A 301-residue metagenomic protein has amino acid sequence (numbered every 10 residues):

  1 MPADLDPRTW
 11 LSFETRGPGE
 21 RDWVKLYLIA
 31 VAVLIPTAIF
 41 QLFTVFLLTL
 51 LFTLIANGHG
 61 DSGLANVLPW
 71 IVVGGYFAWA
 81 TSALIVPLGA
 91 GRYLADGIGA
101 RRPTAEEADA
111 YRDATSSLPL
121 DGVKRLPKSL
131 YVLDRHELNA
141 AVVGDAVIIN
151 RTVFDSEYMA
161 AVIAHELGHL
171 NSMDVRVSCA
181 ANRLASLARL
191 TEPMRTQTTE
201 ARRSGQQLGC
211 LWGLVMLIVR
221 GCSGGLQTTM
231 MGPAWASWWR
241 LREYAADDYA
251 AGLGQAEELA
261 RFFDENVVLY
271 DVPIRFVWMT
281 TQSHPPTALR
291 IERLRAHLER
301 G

Functional and structural regions predicted by a protein language model:
M1-R16, D113-S116, A256, A260-R261 (+2 more regions): Low-complexity, intrinsically disordered extramembrane tails and loops of integral membrane proteins
P2-A100, P127-K128, V132-G252: A Zn2+-metalloprotease active-site environment signal
S82, V86-P87, T104, I274 (+1 more regions): Helix N-terminus capping/helix-initiation residues
G89, Y93, A110, E258 (+1 more regions): Exposed alpha-helical structural elements
G97-S117, L241-F263: Membrane-cytosol interface motif
P119-G144, P193, C210, M231-R240 (+1 more regions): Active-site-proximal gating segments in proteases and membrane effectors
